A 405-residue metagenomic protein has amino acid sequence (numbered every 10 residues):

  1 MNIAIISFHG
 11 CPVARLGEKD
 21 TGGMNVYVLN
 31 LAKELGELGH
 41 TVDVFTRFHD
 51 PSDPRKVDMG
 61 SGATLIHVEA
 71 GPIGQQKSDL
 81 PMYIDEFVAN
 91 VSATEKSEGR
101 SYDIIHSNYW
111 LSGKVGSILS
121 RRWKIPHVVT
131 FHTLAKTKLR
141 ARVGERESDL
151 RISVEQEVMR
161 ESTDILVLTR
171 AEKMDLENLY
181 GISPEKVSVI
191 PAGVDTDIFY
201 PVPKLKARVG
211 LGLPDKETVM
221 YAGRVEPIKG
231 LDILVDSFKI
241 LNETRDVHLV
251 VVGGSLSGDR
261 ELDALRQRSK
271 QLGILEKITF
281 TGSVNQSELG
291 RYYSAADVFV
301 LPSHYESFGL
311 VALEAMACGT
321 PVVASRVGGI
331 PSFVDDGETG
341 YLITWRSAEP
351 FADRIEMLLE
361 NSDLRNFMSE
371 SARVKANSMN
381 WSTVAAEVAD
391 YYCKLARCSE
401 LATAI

Functional and structural regions predicted by a protein language model:
M1-H67: N-terminal subdomain of nucleotide-sugar transferases
A171, G193: Carbohydrate-associated surface elements
Y200-L213: A short helix/loop element that forms part of the nucleotide-sugar donor recognition site in Leloir-type
D215-M220, L231, V235-T279: A conserved nucleotide-sugar
S283-V284, R291-A296: Short alpha-helical donor nucleotide-sugar binding micro-motif in glycosyltransferases
H304: Aromatic "clamp/platform" in nucleotide-sugar-dependent glycosyltransferases that forms part of the donor/acceptor
P321-A324, V334: Short hydrophobic beta-strand element within catalytic cores of glycosyltransferases and related nucleotide-activated
D336-G337, Y341-A348, M357-S362: Conserved acidic donor-binding segment of nucleotide-sugar-dependent glycosyltransferases
